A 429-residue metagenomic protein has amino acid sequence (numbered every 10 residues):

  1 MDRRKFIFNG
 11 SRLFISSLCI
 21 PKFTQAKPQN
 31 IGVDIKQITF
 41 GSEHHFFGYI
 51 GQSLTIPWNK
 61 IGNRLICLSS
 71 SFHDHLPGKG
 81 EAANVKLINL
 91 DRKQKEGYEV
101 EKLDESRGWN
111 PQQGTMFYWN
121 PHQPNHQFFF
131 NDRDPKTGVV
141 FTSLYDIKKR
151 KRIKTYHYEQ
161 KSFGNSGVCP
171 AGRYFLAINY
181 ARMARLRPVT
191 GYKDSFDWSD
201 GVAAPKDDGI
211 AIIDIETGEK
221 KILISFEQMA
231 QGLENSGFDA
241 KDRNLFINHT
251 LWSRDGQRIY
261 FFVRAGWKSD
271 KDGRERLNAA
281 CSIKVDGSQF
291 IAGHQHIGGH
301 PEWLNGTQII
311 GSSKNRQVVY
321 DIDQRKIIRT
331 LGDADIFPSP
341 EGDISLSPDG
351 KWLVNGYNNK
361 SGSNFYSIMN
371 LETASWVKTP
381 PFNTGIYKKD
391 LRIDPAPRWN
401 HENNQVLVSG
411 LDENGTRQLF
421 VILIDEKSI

Functional and structural regions predicted by a protein language model:
K5-A26: N-terminal export signals
Q52, G80-F128: Blade-loop segments of beta-propeller domains
I56-R64, M116-F128, S166-Y174, L251-R258 (+3 more regions): Blade-terminus and WD-like Trp-Asp/Gly-His loop motifs, strongest in beta-propeller folds
L65-L68, Q127-N131, A177, Y260-F262 (+3 more regions): Residue position within the beta-strands of beta-propeller blades
L68-E81, N131-D134, I178-K206, V263-E275 (+2 more regions): Short, conserved, GDST-rich strand-edge loop motifs in beta-rich repeat architectures
G114-M116, N131-G209, Q228-S236: Asp-box/WD-like beta-propeller blade repeats and closely related beta-sheet repeat scaffolds
G332-D343, W376-A396: Conserved blade-ending motifs and adjacent loop-strand segments that build the rim/top face of beta-propeller domains
D335-L371: Loop/turn-rich, solvent-exposed surfaces of beta-rich toroidal or solenoidal domains
